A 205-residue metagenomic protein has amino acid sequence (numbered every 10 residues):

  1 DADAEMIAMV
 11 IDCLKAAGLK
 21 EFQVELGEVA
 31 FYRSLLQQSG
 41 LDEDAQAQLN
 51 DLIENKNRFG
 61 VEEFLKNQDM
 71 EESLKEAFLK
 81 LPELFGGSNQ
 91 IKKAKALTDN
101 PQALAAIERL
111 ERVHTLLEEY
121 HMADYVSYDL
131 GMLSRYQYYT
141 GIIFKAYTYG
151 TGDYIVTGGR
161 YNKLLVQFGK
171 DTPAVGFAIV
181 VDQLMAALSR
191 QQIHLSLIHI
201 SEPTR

Functional and structural regions predicted by a protein language model:
D1-K20, E63-L197, S201, R205: Positively charged, Gly/Ser-enriched RNA/tRNA-binding surfaces
I11-L14, R33, N50: Short, well-ordered alpha-helical packing segments
E21-E25: Short, flexible active-site-proximal loops enriched in glycine and acidic residues
L26-S34: Short, conserved phosphate-binding/catalytic loop or strand-edge motifs used in phosphoryl-/nucleotidyl-transfer
G27, L49, L130: Residue-level "edge-of-site" marker
L35-S39, Y139-T140: Short acidic, glycine/serine/threonine-rich loops at helix termini
L41-V61, T148: Acidic, His- and aromatic-enriched active-site or binding-groove loops in soluble protein domains that engage sugars
